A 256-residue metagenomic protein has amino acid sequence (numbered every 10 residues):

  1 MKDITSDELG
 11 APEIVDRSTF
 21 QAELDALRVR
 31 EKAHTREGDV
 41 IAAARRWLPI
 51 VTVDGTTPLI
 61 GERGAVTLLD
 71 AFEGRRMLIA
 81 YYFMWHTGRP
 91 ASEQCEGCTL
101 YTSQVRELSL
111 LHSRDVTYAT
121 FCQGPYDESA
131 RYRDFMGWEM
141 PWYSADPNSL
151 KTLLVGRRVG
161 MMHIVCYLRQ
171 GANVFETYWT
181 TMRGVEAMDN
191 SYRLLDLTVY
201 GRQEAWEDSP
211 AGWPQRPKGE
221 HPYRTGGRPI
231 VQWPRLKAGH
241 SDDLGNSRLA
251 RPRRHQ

Functional and structural regions predicted by a protein language model:
M1-R114, R131-G137, P141, N148-Q256: Non-globular targeting/processing and membrane-anchoring segments
S113-S129: Catalytic nucleophile loop
C122-Q123, S144-D146: Short loop/edge segments at beta-strand edges and connector loops that shape dinucleotide/nucleotide cofactor-binding
